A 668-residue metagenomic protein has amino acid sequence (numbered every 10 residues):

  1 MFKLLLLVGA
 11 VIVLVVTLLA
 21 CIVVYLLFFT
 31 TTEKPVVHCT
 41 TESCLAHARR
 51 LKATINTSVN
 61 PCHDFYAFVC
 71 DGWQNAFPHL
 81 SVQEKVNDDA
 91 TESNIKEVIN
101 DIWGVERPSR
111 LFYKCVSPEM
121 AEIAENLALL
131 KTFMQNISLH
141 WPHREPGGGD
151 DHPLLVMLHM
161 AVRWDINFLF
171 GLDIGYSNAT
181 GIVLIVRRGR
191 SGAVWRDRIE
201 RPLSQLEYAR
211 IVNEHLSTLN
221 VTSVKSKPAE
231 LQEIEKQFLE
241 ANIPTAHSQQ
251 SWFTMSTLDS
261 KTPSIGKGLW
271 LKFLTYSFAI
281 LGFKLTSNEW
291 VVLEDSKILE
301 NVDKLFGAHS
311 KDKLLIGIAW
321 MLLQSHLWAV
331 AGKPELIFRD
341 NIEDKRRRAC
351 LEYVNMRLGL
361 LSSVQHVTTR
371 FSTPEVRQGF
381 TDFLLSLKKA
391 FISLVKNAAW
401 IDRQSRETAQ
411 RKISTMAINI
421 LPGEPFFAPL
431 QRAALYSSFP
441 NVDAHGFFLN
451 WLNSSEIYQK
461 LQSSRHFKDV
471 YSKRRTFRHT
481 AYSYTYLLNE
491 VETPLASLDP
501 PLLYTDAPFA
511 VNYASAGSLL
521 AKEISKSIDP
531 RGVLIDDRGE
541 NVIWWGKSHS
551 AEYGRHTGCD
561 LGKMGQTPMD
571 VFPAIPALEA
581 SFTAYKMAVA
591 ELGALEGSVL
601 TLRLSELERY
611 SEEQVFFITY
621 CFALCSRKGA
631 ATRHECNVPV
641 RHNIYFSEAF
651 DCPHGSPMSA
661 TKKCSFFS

Functional and structural regions predicted by a protein language model:
M1-T17: Helix-loop boundary elements of multi-pass alpha-helical membrane proteins
V16-Y25: Hydrophobic alpha-helical membrane-insertion segments, chiefly the h-region of N-terminal signal peptides
Y25-F29, L231, Q237, W252-L271 (+5 more regions): Intrinsically disordered, low-complexity linker/terminal regions across diverse proteins
L27-S43: Ser/Thr/Pro/Gly-rich low-complexity linker/stalk segments immediately outside membranes or between
C39, S43-C44, N60-H63, F68-L130: Active-site-surrounding "flap" and adjacent substrate/cofactor-binding loops of secreted or lumenal enzymes, prototyped
T54-A76, R198-L216, L578: Hydrophobic/aromatic-rich, well-ordered segments within soluble, folded domains that form packed cores
W73-F77, A193, P501: Short, solvent-exposed loop/turn elements at domain surfaces
K96-L387, G423-F426, P440-A444, L452-N453: Noncatalytic, helix-rich "gating/capping" subdomain that lines the substrate-entry/channel surface of large enzyme
